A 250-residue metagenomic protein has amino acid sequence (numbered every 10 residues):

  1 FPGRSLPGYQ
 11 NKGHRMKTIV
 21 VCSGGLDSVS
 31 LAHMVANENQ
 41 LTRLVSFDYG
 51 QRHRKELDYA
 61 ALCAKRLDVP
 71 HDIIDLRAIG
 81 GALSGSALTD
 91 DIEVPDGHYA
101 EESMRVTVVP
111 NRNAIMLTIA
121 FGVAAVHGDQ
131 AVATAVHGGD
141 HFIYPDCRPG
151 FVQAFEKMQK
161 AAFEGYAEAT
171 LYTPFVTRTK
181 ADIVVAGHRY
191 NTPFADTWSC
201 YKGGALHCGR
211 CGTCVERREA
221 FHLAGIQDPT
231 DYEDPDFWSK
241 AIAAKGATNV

Functional and structural regions predicted by a protein language model:
R4-R15: Short, Lys/Arg-enriched N-terminal segments with co-localized hydrophobic residues within the first ~10-30 amino acids
H14-N191: ATP-dependent adenylation/nucleotidyltransferase module used to activate substrates
T118, W198-E219: Local cysteine-cluster metal-coordination motifs and their immediate loop/turn environment, predominantly Fe-S cluster
V132, Y201-C208, I226-D234: Charge-dense, low-complexity polyampholytic segments
F175-Y201, S239-G246: Short, charged low-complexity linear segments at domain edges
V215-V250: Short Fe-S-cluster ligation motifs
